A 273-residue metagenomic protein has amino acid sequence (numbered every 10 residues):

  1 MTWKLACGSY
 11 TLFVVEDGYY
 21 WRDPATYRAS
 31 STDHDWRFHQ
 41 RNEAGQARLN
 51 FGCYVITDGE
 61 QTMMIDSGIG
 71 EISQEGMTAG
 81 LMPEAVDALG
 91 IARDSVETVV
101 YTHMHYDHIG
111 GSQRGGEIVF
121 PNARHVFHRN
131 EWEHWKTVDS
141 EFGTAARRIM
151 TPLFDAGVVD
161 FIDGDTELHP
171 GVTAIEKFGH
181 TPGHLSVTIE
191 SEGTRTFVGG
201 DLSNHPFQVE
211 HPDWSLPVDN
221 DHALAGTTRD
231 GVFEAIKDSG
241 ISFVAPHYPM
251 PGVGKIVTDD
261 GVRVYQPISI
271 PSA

Functional and structural regions predicted by a protein language model:
T2-A85, S186-G200, H205: Conserved beta-strand hairpin/beta-sheet module of binuclear metal-dependent hydrolase folds, prominently
D17-G18, S67-G70, M104, N130-E131 (+4 more regions): Active-site metal-binding loops of divalent metal-dependent hydrolases
M63-I65, V100, H125, T196-V198 (+1 more regions): Residue-level marker for buried hydrophobic side chains located in beta-strands that build the well-ordered beta-sheet
E75-A79, G110-V119, K255-I256: Metal-dependent catalytic neighborhoods of phosphoester/phosphodiester hydrolases
G80, A85-I91, S95, V119-E176 (+1 more regions): Metallo-beta-lactamase
V96-D107: Metallo-beta-lactamase
H105-H108, T173-L185: Active-site glycine- and acidic-residue-rich loops that bind and position anionic ligands or nucleotide-like cofactors
G193-A273: Cap/insert and terminal regions of metallo-dependent hydrolase folds
